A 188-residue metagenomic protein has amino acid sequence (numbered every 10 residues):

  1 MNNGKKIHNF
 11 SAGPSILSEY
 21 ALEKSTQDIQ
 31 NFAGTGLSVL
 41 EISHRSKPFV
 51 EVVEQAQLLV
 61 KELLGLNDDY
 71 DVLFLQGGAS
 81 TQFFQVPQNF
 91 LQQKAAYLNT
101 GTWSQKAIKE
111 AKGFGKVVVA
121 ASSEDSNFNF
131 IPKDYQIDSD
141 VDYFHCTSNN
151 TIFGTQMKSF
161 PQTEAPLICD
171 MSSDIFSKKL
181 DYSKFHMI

Functional and structural regions predicted by a protein language model:
K6-Q57: A glycine-/small-polar-enriched, mobile loop at the entrance of the PLP active site in fold-type I
N9-S11, F74-Q76, L167-C169: Short hydrophobic beta-strand that contains or immediately precedes a catalytic carboxylate
G13, A111, S123-I175, M187: Active-site phosphate-binding strand-loop segment of PLP-dependent enzymes
S18, T81-F84, S104-Q105, I152-G154 (+1 more regions): Short, well-ordered alpha-helical microsegments
G36-Q85, T102, E110: Conserved N-terminal alpha-helix of the aminotransferase class I/II PLP-enzyme fold
Y70-V72, Q93-A96, E164-P166: Short active-site oxyanion
S80-F144: PLP-dependent aminotransferase-like
K178-I188: A short alpha/beta connector and helix-capping loop motif
